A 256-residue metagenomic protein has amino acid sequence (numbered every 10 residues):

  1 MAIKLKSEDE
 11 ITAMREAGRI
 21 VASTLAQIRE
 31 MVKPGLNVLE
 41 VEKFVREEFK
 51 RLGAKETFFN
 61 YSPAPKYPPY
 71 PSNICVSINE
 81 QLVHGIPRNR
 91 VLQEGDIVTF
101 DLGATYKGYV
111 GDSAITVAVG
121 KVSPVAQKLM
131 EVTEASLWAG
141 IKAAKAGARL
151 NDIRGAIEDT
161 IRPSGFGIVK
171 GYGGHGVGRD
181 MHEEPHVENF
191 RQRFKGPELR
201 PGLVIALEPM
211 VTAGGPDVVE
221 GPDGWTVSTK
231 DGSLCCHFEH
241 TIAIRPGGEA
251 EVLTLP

Functional and structural regions predicted by a protein language model:
M1-P256: Active-site neighborhoods and metal-handling regions in enzymes and metal-associated proteins
